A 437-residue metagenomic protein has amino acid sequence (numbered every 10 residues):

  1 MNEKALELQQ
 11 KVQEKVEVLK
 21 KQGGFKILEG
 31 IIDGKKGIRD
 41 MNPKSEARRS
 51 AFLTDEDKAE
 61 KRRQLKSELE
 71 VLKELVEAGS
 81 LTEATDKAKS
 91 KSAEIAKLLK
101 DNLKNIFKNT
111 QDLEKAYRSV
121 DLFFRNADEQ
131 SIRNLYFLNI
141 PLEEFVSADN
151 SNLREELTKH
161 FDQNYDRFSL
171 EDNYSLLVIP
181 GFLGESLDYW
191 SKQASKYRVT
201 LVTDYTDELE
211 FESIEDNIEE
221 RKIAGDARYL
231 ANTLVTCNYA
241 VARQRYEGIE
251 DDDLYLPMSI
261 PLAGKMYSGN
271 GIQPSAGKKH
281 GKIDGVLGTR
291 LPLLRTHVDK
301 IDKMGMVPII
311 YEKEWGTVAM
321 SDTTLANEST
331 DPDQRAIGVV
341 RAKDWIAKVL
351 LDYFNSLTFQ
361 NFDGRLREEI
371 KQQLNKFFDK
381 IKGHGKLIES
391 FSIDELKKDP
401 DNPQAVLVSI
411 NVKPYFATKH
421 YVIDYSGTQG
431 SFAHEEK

Functional and structural regions predicted by a protein language model:
M1-R221: Small-residue-rich
N2-F25, I301-I310, K386-K437: Acidic, glycine-rich, low-complexity linker/loop segments at the periphery of domains that act as short
V76-E83, P308, Y353, L357 (+1 more regions): Short secondary-structure junctions and interdomain/linker hinges
L177-I179, L201-V202, I346, F391-I393 (+1 more regions): Generic structural hydrophobic/aromatic packing signal, biased to beta-strands
F182, D379, Y415: Residue-level marker of positions within ordered structural domains that often coincide with functionally constrained
I214-S259: Long, internal scaffold/assembly segments composed of regular secondary structure
A240-Q373, S409, K413-K437: Long, contiguous, structured domain-core segments that constitute the functional module of a protein
L366-I388: Short, hydrophobic/π-rich interface segment
